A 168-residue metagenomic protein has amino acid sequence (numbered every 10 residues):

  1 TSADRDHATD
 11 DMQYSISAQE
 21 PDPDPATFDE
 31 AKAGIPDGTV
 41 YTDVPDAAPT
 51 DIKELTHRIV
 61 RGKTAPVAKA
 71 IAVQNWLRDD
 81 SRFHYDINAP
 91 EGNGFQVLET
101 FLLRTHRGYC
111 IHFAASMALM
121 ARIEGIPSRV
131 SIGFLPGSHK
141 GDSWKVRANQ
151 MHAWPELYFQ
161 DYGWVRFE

Functional and structural regions predicted by a protein language model:
T1-R104, E124: Acidic low-complexity segments
N75, I111-E168: Hydrophobic/aromatic-rich core segments of domains that either
G94, L102-Y109, F113, R147: Secondary-structure capping and boundary motifs in well-ordered enzyme cores
